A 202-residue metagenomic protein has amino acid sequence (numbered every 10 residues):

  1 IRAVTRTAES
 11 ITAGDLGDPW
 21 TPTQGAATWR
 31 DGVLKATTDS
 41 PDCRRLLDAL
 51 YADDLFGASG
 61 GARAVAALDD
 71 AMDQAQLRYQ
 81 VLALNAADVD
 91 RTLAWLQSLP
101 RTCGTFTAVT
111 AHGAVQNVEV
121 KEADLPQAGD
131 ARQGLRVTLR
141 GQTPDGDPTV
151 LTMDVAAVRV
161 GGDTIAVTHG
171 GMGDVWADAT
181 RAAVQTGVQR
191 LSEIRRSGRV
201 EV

Functional and structural regions predicted by a protein language model:
I1-A8, T38-P41, L46-A49, R195-V202: N-terminal low-complexity, Pro/Thr-rich disordered segments that flank secretion/membrane-targeting signals
A8, A71, V81-L84, V175-A179: Extracytoplasmic/periplasmic, Sec-exported soluble proteins
I11: Short basic (Lys/Arg) and small-residue
G14, P41, A87-D90, D178 (+1 more regions): Generic alpha-helical secondary structure signal
G14-W20, Q24, L96, P100-T107 (+2 more regions): Sec/Tat-exported extracytoplasmic proteins
P22-D147: A small/polar (G/S/T-enriched), proline-flanked helix-loop surface module common in exported/cell-envelope proteins
D53, V109-V115, A166-G171, G187-R190 (+1 more regions): Short C-terminal domain-edge/linker segments immediately following a structured domain
V118-R190: A short, solvent-exposed beta-edge/loop patch
